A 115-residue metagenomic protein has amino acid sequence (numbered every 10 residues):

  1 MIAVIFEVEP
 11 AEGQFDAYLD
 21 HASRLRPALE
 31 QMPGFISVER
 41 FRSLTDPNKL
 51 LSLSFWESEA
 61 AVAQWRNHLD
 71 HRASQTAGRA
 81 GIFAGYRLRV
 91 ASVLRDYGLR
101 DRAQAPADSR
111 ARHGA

Functional and structural regions predicted by a protein language model:
M1-L50, E57-N67, F83-A115: Short S/T/G/P-rich N-terminal loop/turn motif that feeds into the first structured element of a domain
S74, G78: Conserved short loop/helix modules at catalytic or binding sites in compact beta-alpha or helix-hairpin-helix contexts
